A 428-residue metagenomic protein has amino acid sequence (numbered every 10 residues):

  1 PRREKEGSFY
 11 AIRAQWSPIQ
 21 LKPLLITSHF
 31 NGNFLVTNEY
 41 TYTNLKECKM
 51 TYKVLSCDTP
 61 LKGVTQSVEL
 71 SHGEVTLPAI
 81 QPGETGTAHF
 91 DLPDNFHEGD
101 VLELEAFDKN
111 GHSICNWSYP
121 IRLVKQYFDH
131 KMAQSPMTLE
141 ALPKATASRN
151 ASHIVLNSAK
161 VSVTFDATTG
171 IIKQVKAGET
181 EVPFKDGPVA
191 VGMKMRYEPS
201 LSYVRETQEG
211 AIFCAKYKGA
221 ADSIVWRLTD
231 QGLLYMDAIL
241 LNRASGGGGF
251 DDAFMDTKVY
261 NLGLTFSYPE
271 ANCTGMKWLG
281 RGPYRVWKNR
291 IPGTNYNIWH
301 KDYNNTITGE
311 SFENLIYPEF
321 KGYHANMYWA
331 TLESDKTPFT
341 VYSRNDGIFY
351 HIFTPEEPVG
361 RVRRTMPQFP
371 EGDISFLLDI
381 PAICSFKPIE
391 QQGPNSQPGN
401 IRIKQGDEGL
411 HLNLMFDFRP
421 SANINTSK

Functional and structural regions predicted by a protein language model:
P1-L35, E39-K46, T51-L70: Extended substrate-binding grooves/exosites of carbohydrate-active enzymes
I12, V36, L104, K160 (+1 more regions): Conserved, mostly hydrophobic/aromatic
H29, I80-T85, Q405-G409: Solvent-exposed, conformationally flexible loop/turn segments
V36-Y40, V54, L92, A106 (+1 more regions): Hydrophobic beta-strand positions in extracellular immunoglobulin-like domains
C48-E98, F107-N110: Intrinsically disordered, low-complexity Pro/Gly/Ser/Thr-rich segments with frequent PxxP/GP/PP motifs and embedded
S67, G111-C115, E179, G232: Residue-level signal for glycine
P93-A133: Terminal connector regions
N95-H97, Y127-K428: Beta-strand/loop-rich accessory regions of lumenal/periplasmic or secreted enzymes, predominantly carbohydrate-active
